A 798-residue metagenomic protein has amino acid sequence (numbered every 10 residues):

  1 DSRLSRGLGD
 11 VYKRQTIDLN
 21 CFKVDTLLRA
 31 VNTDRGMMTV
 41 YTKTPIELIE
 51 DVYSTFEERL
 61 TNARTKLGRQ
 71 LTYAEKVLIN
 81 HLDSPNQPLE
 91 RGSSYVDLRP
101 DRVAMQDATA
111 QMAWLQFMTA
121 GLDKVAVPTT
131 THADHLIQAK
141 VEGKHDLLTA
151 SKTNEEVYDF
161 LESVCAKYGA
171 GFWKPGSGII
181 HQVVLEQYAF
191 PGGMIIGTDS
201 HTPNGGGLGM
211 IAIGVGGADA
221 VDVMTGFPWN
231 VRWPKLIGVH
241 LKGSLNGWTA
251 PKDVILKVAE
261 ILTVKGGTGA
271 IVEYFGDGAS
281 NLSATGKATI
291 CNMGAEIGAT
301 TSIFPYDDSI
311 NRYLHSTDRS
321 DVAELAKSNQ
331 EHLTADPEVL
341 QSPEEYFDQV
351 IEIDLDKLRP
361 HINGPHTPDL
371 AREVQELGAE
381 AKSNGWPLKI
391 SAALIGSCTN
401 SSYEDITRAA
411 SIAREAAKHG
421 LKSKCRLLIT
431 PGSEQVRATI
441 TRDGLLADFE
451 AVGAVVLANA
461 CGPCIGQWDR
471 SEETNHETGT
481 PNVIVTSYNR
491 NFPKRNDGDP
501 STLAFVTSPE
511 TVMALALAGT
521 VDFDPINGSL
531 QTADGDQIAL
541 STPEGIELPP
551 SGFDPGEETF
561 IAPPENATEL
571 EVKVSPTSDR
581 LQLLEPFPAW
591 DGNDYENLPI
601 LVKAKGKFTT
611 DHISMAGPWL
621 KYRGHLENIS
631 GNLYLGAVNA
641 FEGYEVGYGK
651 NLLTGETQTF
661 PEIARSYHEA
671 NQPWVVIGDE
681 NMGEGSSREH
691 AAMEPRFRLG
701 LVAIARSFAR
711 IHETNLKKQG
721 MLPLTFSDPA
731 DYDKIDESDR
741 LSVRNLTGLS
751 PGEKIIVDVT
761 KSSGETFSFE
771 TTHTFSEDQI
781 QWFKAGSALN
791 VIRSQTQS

Functional and structural regions predicted by a protein language model:
D1-Q15: Single conserved hydrophobic/aromatic residue that forms the stacking wall/gate of nucleotide- or nucleobase-binding
Y41-T44, P191-A323, L421, A460-P463 (+2 more regions): Mobile "lid/hinge" segments at catalytic clefts and subdomain interfaces of large enzymes
T42-E47, E57-N62, G68, V77-D83 (+5 more regions): Flexible inter-domain linker/hinge segments
I49, F56, T61-P234, G624-P673 (+1 more regions): Long, structured ligand/cofactor-binding scaffold of large enzymes
L148-K152, E156-V157, E162-G197, E273-G276 (+9 more regions): Accessory "access/gating" subregions that flank catalytic or transport cores
F275-S280, N489, R665-F708: Extracellular/luminal Protease-associated
L530-E547, E713-W782, L789-I792, Q797: Acidic, glycine-rich flexible loop/linker segments
